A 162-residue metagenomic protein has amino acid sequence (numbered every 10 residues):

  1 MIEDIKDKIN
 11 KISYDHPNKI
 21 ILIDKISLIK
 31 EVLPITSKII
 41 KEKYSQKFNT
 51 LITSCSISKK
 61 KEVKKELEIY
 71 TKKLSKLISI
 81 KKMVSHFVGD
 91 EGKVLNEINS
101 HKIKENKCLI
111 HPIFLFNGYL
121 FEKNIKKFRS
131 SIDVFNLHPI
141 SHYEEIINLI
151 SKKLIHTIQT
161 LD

Functional and structural regions predicted by a protein language model:
M1-D162: Extended amphipathic ligand-handling, pore-lining, and cofactor/metal-binding catalytic surfaces
